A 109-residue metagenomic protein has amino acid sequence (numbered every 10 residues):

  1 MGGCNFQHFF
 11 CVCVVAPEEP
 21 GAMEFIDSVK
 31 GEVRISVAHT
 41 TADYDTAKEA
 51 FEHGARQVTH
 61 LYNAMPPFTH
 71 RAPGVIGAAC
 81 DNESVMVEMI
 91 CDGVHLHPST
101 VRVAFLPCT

Functional and structural regions predicted by a protein language model:
M1, G21-F25, K30: Active-site loop-helix segments enriched in His/Asp/Glu that coordinate and activate a nucleophilic water at divalent
M1-F10: Divalent-metal coordination cores built from histidine and acidic residues
M1-G2, V15, Y44-T46, V75: Short, charged beta->alpha transition segments
F9-F10, E32, A55, S84: A generic structural signal for alpha->beta connector loops
C11-C13, I35-V37, T59, V87-M89: Hydrophobic faces of well-ordered beta-strands that scaffold small-molecule active sites in alpha/beta enzyme cores
C13-E19: Conserved beta-strand/loop elements of the cytosolic catalytic core of P-type E1-E2 ATPases, chiefly in the P-domain
G21, F25, T46-T109: Active-site-adjacent C-terminal substructures of enzyme catalytic domains
A38-T41, D92-V94: Glycine-rich beta-to-alpha transition loops that act as phosphate-gripper elements at the mouths of alpha/beta enzyme
